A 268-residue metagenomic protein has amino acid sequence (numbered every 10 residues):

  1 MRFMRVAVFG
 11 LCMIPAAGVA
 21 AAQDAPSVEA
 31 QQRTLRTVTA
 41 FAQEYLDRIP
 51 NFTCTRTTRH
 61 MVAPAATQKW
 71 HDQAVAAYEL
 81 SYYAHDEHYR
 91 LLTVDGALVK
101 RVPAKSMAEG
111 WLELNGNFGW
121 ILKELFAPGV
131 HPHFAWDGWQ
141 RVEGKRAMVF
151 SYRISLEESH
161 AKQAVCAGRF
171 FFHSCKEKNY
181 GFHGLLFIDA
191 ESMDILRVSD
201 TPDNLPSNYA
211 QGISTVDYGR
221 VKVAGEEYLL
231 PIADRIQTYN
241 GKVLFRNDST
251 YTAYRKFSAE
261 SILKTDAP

Functional and structural regions predicted by a protein language model:
M1-M4: N-terminal secretory signal peptides that target proteins for export/translocation
V6-A17: Bacterial N-terminal signal peptides
A22-H183, A190-L196, T201-S214, G219-P268: Structured extracytoplasmic
